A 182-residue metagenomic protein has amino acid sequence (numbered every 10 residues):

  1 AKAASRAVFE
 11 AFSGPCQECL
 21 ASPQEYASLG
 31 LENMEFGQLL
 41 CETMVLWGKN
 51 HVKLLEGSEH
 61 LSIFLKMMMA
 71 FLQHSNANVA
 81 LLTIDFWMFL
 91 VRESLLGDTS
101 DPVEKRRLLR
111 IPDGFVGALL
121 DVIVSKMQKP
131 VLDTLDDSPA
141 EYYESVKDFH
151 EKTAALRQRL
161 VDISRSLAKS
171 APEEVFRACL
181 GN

Functional and structural regions predicted by a protein language model:
A1-L81, F86-L109: Long amphipathic alpha-helical scaffold regions
K66, H74-N182: Alpha-helical repeat/alpha-solenoid scaffolds of the HEAT/ARM/MIF4G superfamily and closely related elongated all-alpha
